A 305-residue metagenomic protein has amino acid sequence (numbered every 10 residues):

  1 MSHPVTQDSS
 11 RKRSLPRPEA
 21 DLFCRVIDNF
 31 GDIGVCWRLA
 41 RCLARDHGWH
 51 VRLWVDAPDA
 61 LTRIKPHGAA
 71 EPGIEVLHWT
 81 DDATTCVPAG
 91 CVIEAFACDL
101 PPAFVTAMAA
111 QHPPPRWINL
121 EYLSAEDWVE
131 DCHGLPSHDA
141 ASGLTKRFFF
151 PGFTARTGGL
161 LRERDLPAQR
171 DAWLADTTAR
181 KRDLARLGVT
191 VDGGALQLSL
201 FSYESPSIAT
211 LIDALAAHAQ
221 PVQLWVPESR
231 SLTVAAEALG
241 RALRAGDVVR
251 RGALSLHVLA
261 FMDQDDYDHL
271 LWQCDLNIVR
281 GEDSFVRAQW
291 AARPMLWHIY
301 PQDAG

Functional and structural regions predicted by a protein language model:
P16-D21: Extreme N-terminal starter segment of soluble prokaryotic enzymes
F23-G143, S229: Active-site and donor-binding regions of nucleotide-sugar-utilizing enzymes
W37, F261-G305: A donor-sugar binding/catalytic signature common to diverse glycosyltransferases and related nucleotide-sugar
R52, L77, R116-I118, F148-P151 (+4 more regions): Hydrophobic/aromatic beta-strand patches that form the interior of the parallel beta-sheet core in alpha/beta enzyme
L100-V105, P206-L211, T233, F285-V286: Short, well-ordered alpha-helical microsegments
H112-R116, Q220, R293: A short helix->loop->beta-strand "cap" motif at the edges of active sites that frequently abuts
E121-I208: A nucleotide-sugar donor-handling region in carbohydrate enzymes
R182, V189-D268: Donor-nucleotide binding loops and adjacent catalytic segments primarily of GT-B fold Leloir glycosyltransferases
